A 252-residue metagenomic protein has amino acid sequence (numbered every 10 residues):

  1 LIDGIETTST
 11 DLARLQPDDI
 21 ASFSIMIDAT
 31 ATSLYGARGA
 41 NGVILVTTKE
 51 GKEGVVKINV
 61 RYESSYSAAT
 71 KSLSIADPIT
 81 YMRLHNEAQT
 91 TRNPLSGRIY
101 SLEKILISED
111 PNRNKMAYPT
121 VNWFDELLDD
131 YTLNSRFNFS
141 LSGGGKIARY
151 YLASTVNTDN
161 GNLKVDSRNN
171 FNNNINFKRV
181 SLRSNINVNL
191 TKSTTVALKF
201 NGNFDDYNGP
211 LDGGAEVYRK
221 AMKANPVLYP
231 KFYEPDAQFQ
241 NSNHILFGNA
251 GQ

Functional and structural regions predicted by a protein language model:
L1, I20, L182-S184: Extended, hydrophobic alpha-helical segments in both membrane/secreted and soluble proteins
D3-A29: Short acidic/polar hinge/loop motifs at secondary-structure boundaries that mediate gating or recognition
I5, L12, T30-Q252: Membrane-proximal, glycine/serine-rich, low-complexity loop/turn segments characteristic of large bacterial
